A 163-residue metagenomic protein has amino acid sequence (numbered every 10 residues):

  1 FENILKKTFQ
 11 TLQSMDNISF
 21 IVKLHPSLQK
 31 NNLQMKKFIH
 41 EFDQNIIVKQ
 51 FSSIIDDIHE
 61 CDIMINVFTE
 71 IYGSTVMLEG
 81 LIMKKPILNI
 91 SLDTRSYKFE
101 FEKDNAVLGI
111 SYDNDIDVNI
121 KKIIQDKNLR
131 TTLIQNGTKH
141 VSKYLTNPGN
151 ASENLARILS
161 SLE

Functional and structural regions predicted by a protein language model:
F1-F38: Conserved catalytic-core segment of nucleotide-activated headgroup transferases in glycan assembly
K23-L24, K49-Q50, I65-F68, I90: Short His-Asn-centered micro-motif
L33-F51: Nucleotide-activated donor-binding/catalytic signature segment of Leloir-type glycosyltransferases, i.e., the conserved
K37-D43, N66-L145: Catalytic binding pocket for nucleotide-activated donors in carbohydrate/polymer assembly enzymes
V48-I54, S74, D113: Structural motif corresponding to alpha-helix initiation and N-cap regions
F51-D62, I82: Short acidic alpha-helix that forms the nucleotide-activated donor recognition element in Leloir-type transferases
L145-E163: C-terminal alpha-helical cap of glycosyltransferases
